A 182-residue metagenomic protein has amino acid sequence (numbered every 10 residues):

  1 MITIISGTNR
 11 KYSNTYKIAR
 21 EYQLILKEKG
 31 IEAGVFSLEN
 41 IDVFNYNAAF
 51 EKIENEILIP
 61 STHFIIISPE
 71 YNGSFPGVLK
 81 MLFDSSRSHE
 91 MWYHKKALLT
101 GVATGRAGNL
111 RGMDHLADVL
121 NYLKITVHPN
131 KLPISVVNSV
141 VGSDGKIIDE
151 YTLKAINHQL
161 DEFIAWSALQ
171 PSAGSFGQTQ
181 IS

Functional and structural regions predicted by a protein language model:
M1-S88, S143-S182: N-terminal beta1-alpha1-beta2 submodule of the flavodoxin-like/Rossmannoid cofactor-binding fold
G30-E32, H94, K124: A generic structural signal for alpha->beta connector loops
H89-Y93: Short, conserved loop/helix-junction motifs that constitute active-site signature segments in enzyme catalytic cores
A97-V137, Y151-K154: Short, glycine-/small-residue-rich phosphate/pyrophosphate-handling segment
